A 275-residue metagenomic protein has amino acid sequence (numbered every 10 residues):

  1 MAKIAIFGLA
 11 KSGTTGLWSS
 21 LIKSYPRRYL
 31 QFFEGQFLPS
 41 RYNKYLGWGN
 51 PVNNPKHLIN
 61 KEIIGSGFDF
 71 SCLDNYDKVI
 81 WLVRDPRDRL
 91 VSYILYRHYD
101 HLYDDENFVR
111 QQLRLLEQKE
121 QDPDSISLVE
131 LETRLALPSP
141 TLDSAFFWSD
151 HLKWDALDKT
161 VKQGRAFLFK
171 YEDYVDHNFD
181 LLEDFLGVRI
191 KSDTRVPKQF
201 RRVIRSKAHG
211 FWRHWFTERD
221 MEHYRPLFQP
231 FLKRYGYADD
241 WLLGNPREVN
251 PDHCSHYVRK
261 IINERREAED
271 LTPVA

Functional and structural regions predicted by a protein language model:
M1-K3, L102, A136-T141, F146 (+2 more regions): PAPS-dependent sulfotransferases, especially Golgi type II membrane carbohydrate sulfotransferases
M1-L113, S139-L168, K260-A275: PAPS-dependent sulfotransferase catalytic domain
W18, I22, R87-L90, F179-E183 (+2 more regions): Non-transmembrane alpha-helical segments in soluble domains of secreted/periplasmic/extracellular proteins
Y25-R27, F179-S192: Non-catalytic, well-ordered alpha-helical segments in soluble enzyme domains
H57, I63, Y174-V175, W215: Acidic-and-aromatic substrate-binding clefts and catalytic sites of carbohydrate-active enzymes
F68-D69, D173-H177, F200-I204: Short acidic alpha-helix initiation/capping motifs at coil-to-helix transition points, especially at protein N-termini
D100-L135: A solvent-exposed, charged loop/short amphipathic helix patch at secondary-structure junctions
V161-F185: Phosphate-binding beta-loop-alpha motif at adenosine-nucleotide cofactor sites
